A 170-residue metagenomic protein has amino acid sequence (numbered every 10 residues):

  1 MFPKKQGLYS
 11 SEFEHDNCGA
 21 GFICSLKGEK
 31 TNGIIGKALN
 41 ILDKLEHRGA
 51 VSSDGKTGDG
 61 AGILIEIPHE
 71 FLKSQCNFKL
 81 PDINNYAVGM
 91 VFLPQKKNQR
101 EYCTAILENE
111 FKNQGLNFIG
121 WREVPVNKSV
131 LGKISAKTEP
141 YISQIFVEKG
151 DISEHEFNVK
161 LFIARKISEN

Functional and structural regions predicted by a protein language model:
M1-N170: N-terminal segments that mediate ammonia production and transfer in glutamine-dependent amidotransferase systems
